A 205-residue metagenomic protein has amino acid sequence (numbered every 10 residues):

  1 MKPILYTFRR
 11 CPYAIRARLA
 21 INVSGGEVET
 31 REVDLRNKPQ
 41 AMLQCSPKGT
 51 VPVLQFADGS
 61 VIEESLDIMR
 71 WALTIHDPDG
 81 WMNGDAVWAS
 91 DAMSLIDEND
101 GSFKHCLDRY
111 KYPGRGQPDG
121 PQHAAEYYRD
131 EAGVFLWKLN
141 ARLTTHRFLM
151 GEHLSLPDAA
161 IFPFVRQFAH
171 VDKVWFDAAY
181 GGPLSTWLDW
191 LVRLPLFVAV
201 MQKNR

Functional and structural regions predicted by a protein language model:
M1-Y127, G133: GST-like domain detector, emphasizing the conserved glutathione-binding G-site in the N-terminal thioredoxin-like
K38-A41, D77-P78, T144-T145, M150 (+1 more regions): Glycine-rich, flexible loop/turn motifs
Q44, R193, Q202: Phosphate-coordinating loops and pocket residues in cytosolic domains that bind phosphorylated ligands
W71, V171, V200: Residues that scaffold the ATP/ADP-binding catalytic core of kinase and kinase-like folds
M82-W88, V198-R205: Short, flexible loop/turn segments with low-complexity composition
D91, L95, N99-R193: GST-like fold's C-terminal all-alpha helical module
